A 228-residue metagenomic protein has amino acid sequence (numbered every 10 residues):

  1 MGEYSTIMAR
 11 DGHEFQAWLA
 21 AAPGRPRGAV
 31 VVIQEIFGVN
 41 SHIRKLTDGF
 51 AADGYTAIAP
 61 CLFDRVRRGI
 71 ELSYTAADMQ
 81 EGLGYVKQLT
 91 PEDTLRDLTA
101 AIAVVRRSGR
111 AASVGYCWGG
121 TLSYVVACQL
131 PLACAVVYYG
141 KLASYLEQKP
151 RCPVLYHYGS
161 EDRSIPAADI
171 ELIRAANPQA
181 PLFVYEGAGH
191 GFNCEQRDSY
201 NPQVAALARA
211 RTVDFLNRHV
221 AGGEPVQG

Functional and structural regions predicted by a protein language model:
M1-G228: N-terminal cap/leader regions of alpha/beta-hydrolase-fold enzymes, predominantly small-molecule hydrolases
